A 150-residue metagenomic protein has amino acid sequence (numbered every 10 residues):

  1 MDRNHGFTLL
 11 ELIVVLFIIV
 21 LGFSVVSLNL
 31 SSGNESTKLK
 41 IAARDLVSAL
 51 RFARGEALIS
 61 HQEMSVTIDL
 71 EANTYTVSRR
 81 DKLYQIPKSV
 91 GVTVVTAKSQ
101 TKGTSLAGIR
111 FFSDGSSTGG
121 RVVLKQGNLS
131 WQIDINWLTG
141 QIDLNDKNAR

Functional and structural regions predicted by a protein language model:
M1-L30: N-terminal single-pass transmembrane signal-anchor helix
D2, V25-R51, G55, I59 (+1 more regions): N-terminal helix-rich module
